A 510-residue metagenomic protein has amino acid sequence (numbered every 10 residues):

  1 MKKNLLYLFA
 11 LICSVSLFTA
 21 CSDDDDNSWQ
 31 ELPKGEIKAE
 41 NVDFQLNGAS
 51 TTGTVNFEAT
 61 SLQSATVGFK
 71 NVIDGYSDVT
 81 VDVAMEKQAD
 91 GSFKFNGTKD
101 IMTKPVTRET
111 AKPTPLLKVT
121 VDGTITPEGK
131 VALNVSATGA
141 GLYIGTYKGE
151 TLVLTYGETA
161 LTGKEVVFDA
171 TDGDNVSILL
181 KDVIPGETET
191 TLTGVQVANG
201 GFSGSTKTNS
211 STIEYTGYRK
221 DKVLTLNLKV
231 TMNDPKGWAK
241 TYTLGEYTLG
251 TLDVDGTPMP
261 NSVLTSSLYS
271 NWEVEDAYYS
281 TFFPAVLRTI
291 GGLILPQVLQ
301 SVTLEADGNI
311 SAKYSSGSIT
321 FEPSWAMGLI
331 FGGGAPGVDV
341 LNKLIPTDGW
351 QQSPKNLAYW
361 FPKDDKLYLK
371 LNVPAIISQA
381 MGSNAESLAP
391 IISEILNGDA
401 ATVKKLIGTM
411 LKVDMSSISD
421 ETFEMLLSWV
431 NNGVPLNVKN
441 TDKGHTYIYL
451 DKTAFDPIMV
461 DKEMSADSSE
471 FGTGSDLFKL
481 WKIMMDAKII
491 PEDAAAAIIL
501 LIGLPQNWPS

Functional and structural regions predicted by a protein language model:
K2-L6, A10, S14-V42, D122 (+3 more regions): Bacterial Sec-dependent N-terminal signal peptides
E31-E40, L62-G68, A89-D100, Y143-G149 (+5 more regions): Short, hydrophobic/aromatic-rich segments at coil-to-beta transitions
K34, A39, T52, S64 (+14 more regions): Surface-exposed or flexible loop/turn and strand-edge residues in extracellular/cell-surface modules
T51-D82, L152-T193, T257-Y368, P374-Q379: N-terminal glycine/threonine-rich, aromatic-flanked beta-hairpin/loop signature
E58-T66, A89-D90, T120-V131, D169-S177 (+5 more regions): Short, solvent-exposed coil/turn segments at beta-strand boundaries
T66-P127, V167, L179-Y218: Post-signal peptide N-terminal segment of secreted/secretory-pathway proteins
V81-Q88, G123, T190-G200, G217 (+5 more regions): Short, surface-exposed loop motifs enriched in S/T, G, D/E and P with embedded aromatic residues
D253-I294, V298, S318-G349, Y368-N437 (+1 more regions): Mixed-charge, low-complexity intrinsically disordered segments
